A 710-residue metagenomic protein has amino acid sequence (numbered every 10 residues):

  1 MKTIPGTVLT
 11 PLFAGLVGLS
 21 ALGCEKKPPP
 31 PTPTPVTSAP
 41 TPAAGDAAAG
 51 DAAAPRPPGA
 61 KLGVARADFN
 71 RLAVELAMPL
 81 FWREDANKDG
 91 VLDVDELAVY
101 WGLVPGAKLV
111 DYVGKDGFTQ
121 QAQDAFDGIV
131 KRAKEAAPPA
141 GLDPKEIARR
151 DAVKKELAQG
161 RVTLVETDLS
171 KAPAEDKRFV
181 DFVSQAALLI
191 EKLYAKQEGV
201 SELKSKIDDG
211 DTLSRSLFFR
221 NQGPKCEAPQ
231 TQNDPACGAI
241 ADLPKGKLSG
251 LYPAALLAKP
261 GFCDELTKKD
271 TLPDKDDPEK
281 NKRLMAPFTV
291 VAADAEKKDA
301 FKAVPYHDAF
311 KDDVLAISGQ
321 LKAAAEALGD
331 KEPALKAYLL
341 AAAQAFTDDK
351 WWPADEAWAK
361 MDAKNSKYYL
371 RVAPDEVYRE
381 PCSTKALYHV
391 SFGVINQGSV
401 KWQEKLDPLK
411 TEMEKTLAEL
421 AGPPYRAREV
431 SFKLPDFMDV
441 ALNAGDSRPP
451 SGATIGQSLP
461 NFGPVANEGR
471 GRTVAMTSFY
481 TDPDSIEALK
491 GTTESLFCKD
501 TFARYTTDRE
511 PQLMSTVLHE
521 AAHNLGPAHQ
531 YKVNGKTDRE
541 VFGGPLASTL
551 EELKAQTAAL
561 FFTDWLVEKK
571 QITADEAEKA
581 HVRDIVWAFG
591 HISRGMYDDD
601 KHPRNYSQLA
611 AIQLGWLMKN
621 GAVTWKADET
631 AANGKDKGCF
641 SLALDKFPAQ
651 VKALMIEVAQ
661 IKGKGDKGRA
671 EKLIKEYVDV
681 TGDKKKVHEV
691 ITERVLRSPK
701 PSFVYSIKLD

Functional and structural regions predicted by a protein language model:
M1-L22: Sec-dependent bacterial lipoprotein signal peptides
G23-K27: Bacterial signal peptide processing site
P29-N70: Post-signal peptide N-terminal segment of mature Sec-exported envelope proteins
V74-K88, W101, P105-A133: Primarily EF-hand calcium-binding motifs
G90-V94: Glycine-aliphatic tripeptides that mark coil-to-beta-strand junctions in extracellular and membrane proteins
V153-F182, P278-W565, K570-A588, D710: Fold-level signature of zinc-dependent metallopeptidase catalytic domains
V165, L560-G665: Long, well-structured alpha-helical subdomains associated with metal-dependent extracellular/ecto-lumenal hydrolases
C639, A643, F647-D710: Extended, compositionally biased alpha-helical segments that mediate assembly or anchoring
